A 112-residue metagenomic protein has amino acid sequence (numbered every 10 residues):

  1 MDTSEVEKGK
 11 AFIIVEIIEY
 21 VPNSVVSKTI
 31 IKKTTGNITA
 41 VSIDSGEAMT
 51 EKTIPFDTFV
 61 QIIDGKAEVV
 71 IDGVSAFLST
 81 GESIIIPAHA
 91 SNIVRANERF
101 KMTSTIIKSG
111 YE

Functional and structural regions predicted by a protein language model:
M1-T35: A short, N-terminal "cap"/entry segment at the start of jelly-roll beta-barrel domains of the cupin/DSBH fold
S24, N37-I54: Conserved short histidine dyad/triad with adjacent acidic residue
N37, K66-E68, S75, S91 (+1 more regions): Structural motif
M49-E51, V69-V70, I86, S91-N97: Short beta-strand His + acidic residue motifs that chelate non-heme Fe in jelly-roll/DSBH and cupin folds
F56-E68, D72: Glycine- and acidic-residue-biased ligand/ion/polar-headgroup-sensing regions
I63-D64, S79-T80, E98: A cytosolic small-molecule/anion-sensing beta-strand core signal
G73-A88: Short acidic-glycine-tyrosine-enriched beta hairpin
A88-E112: Ligand-binding loop in jelly-roll beta-barrel domains
